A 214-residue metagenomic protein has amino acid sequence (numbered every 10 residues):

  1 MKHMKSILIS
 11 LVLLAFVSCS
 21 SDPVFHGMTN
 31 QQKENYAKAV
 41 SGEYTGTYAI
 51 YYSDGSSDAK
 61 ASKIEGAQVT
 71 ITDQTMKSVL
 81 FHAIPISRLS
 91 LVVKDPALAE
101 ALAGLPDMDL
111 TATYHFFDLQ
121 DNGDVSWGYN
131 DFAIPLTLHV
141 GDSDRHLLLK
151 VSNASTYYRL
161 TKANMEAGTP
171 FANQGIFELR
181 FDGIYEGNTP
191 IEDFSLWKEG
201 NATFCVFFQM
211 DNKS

Functional and structural regions predicted by a protein language model:
M1-L8: Bacterial N-terminal signal peptides that target proteins for export
A15-S18: C-terminal motif of bacterial Sec signal peptides marking the signal peptidase cleavage site
S20-A101, S214: Acidic/polar, low-complexity intrinsically disordered N-terminal segments immediately downstream of a Sec signal
F25-M28, K150-S214: Edge beta-strand at a domain terminus
T45-S53, P135-H139, E178-T189: Generic short beta-strand segments
K60-I71, P96-D124, L196-S214: A short, surface-exposed beta-strand/turn
Q68-K77, N122-A133, G141-S143, A163-I184 (+1 more regions): Short, solvent-exposed coil/turn segments at beta-strand boundaries
Q74-A163: Predominantly extracellular/secreted and cell-surface proteins with exposed, flexible low-complexity segments
